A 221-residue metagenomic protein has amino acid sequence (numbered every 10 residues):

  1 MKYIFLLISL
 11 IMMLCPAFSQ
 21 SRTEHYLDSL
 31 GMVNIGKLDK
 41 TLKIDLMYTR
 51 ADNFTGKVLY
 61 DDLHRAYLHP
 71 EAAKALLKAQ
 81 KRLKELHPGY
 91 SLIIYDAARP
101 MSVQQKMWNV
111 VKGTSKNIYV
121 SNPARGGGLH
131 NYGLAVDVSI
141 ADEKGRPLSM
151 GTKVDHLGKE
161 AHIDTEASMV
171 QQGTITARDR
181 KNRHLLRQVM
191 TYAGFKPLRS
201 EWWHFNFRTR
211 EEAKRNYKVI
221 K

Functional and structural regions predicted by a protein language model:
M1-R22: Bacterial Sec-dependent N-terminal signal peptides
F18-A97, M107-V110, T114-S200, T209-K221: Extracytoplasmic cell-surface/polysaccharide-interacting catalytic and binding patches
P100: Segments that shape or occlude catalytic/ligand-binding pockets
V103: Short, well-ordered surface patches within globular domains
F205: Conserved metal-phosphate-binding beta-hairpin within the catalytic cores of diverse ATP-dependent phosphoryl-transfer
